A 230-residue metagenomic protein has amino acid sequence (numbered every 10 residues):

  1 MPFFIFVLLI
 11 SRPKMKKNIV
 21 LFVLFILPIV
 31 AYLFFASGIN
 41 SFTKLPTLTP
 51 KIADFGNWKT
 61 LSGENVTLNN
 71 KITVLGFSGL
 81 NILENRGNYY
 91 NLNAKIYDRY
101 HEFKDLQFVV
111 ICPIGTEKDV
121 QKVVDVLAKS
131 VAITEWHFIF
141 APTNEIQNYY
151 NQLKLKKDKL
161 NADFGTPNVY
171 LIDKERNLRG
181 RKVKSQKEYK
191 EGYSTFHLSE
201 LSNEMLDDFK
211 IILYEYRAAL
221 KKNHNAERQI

Functional and structural regions predicted by a protein language model:
F3-T60: N-terminal targeting signals for export/organelle localization
T67-L92: Short active-site neighborhood of thiol/selenol oxidoreductases, capturing the structured segment around
L80-N85, I114-K118, L178: Short acidic, S/G/P-rich loop/turn micro-motifs used as interaction or catalytic elements
G87-K95, K118-V124, M205-D207: Well-ordered, non-membrane alpha-helical segments in soluble/globular domains
Y89-V110: Conserved helix-turn-beta segment immediately C-terminal to the redox Cys motif in thioredoxin-like folds
D105-E117, T134-N144: Thiol-based oxidoreductase modules, predominantly thioredoxin-like and allied folds used for disulfide exchange
V124-T166: Short, internal strand/loop/helix patches that form the active-site neighborhood or redox-interaction surface
T166-I230: Thiol-/selenol-based redox modules, centered on thioredoxin-like and closely related oxidoreductase domains
